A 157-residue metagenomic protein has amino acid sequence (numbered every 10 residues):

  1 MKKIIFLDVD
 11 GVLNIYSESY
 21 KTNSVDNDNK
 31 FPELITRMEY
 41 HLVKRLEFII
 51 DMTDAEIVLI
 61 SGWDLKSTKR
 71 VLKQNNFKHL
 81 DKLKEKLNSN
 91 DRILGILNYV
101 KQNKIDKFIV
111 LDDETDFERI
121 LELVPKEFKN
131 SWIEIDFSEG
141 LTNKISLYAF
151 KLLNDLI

Functional and structural regions predicted by a protein language model:
M1-I4, V100: Short amphipathic alpha-helices and their capping/turn segments at secondary-structure boundaries
K3-N90: Alpha-helical substrate-recognition element adjacent to the catalytic core
R70-I157: C-terminal cap/substrate-recognition subdomain and adjoining C-terminal extension of metal-dependent phosphatase-like
